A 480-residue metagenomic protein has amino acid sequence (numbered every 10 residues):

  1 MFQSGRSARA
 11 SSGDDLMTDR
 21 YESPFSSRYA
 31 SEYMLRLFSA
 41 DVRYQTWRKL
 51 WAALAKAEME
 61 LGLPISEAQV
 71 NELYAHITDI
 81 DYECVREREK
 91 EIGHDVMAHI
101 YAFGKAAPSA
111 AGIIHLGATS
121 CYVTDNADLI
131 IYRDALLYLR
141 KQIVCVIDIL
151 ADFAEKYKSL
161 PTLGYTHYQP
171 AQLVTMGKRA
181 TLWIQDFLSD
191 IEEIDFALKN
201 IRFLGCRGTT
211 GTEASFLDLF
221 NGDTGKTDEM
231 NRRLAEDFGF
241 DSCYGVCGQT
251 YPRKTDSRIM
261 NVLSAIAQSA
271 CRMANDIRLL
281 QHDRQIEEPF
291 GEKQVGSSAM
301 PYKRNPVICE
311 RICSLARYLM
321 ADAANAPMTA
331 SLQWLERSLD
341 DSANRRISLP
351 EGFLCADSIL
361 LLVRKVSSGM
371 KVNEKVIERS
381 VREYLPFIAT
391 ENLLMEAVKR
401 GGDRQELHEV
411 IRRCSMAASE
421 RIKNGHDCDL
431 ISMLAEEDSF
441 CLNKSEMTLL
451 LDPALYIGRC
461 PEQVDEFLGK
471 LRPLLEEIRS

Functional and structural regions predicted by a protein language model:
F2, G13-D218, G222-R233, G296-S297 (+4 more regions): A helix-coil-helix interface module used to build multimeric assemblies and to scaffold catalytic/cofactor sites
L35-S39, C84-R86, Q294-S314, E336-E351 (+3 more regions): Short beta-alpha connecting loops at secondary-structure transitions that line or flank enzyme active sites
D128-R140, E155, Q169-Q333, D340-S358: Charged, flexible cofactor/metal-binding loops and thiol motifs
E287, V410-M416: Active/binding-pocket-proximal capping segment
Y318-R404, V410: Long, amphipathic alpha-helical stalk/connector segments used for oligomerization, subunit docking, or mechanical
